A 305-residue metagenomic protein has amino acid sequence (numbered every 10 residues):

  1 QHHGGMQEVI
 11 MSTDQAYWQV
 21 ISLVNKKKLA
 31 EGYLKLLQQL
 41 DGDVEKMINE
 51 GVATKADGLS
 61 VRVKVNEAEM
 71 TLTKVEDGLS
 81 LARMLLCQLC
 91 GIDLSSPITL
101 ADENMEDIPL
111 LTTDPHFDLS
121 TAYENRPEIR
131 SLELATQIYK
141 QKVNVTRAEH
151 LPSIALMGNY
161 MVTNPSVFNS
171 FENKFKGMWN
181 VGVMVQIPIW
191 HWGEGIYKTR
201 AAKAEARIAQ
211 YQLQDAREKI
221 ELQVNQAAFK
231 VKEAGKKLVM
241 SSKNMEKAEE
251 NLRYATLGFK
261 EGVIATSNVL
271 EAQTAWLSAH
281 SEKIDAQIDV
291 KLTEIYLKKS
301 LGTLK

Functional and structural regions predicted by a protein language model:
Q1-G4, R130, K140, E149-W179 (+3 more regions): Small/polar (Gly/Ser/Thr/Ala-rich) solvent-exposed segments that form structured loops/beta-strands/short helices used
H2, E8-T121, A227-K230, A234 (+1 more regions): Periplasmic alpha-helical coiled-coil/stalk elements that build and connect Gram-negative outer-membrane
G5-K28, K46, A82, S131-T146 (+2 more regions): Amphipathic alpha-helical coiled-coil segments
V75, P127, A209, A286: Metallo-beta-lactamase
L86, V183-I187, A286, L297: Residues on the lipid-exposed face of transmembrane beta-strands in outer-membrane beta-barrel proteins
I108-P109, D114-A155, N159: Acidic, glycine-rich loop-and-beta core segments that form the ion-binding/anion-interacting portion of active sites
D118, W179-V185: Hydrophobic, lipid-facing positions within transmembrane beta-strands of outer-membrane proteins
P152, K299-K305: Short cytosolic juxtamembrane segments of multi-pass membrane proteins
